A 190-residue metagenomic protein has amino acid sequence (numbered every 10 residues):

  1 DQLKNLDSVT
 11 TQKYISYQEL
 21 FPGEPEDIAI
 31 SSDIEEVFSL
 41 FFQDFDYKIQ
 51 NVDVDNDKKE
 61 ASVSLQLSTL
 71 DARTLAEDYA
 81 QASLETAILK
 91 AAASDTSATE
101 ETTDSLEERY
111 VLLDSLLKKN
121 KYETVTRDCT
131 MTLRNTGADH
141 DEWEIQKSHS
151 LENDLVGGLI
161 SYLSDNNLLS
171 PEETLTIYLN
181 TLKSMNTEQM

Functional and structural regions predicted by a protein language model:
D1, G23, G157-S184: Short, low-complexity N-terminal intrinsically disordered segments enriched in polar/charged residues
D1-I15, T176-M190: Short acidic-aromatic low-complexity motifs
L3, S68-L70, L133: Polar, glycosylation-prone regions of secreted, cell-surface, and some intracellular proteins
V9-D27: N-terminal presequence-like segments and adjacent domain-start helices
P25-L116: Surface-exposed, charged secondary-structure patches
D33-E36, S170-I177, Q189: Extracytoplasmic/secreted proteins, especially bacterial periplasmic and envelope-associated proteins
Y47-V52, A61-L65, M131-L133, W143-I145 (+1 more regions): Hydrophobic beta-strand residues in large extracellular and virion-surface proteins
T74, S83-S105, V111, S115-N166: Short beta-strand edge/turn micro-motifs at domain boundaries
